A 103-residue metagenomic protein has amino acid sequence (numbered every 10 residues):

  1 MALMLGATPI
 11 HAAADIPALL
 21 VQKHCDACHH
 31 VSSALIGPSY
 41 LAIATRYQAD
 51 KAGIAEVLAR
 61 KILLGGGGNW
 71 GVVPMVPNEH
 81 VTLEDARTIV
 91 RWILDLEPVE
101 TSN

Functional and structural regions predicted by a protein language model:
L5-L20, R46-Q48: Electrostatic cytochrome c docking/interface patches
A13, S33, G37, K51 (+2 more regions): Solvent-exposed, acidic/flexible segments
V21, T45-Q48, A52, L63-G67 (+1 more regions): Sec-exported extracytoplasmic/periplasmic mature domains
Q22-S32, I89: The canonical Cys-X-X-Cys-His
I36-A44, L63-V90: Axial heme c-ligation environment in periplasmic c-type cytochrome domains
S102-N103: Short, solvent-exposed mixed-charge patches
